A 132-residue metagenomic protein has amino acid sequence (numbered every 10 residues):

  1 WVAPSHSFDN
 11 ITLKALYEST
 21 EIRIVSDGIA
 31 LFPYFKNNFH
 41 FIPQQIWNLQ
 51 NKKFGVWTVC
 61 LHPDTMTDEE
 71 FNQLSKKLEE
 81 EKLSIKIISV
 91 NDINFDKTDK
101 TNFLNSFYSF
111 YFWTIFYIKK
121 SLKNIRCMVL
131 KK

Functional and structural regions predicted by a protein language model:
S5-I22, I29-K132: Terminal accessory/targeting
